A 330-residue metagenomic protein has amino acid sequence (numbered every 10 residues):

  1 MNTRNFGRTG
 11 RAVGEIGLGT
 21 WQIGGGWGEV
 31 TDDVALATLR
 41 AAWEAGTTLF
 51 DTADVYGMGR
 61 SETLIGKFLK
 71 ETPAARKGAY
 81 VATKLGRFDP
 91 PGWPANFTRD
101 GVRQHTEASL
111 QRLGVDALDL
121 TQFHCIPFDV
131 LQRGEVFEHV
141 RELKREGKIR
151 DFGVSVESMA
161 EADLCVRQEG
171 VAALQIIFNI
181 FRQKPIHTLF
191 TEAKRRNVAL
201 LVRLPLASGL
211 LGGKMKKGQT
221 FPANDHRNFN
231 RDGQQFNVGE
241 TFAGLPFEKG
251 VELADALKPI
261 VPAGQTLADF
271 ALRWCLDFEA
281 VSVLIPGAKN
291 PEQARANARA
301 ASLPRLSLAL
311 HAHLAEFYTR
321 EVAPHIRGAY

Functional and structural regions predicted by a protein language model:
M1-A79: N-terminal binding-site loop/beta-alpha segment at the start of enzyme catalytic domains that lines or forms
F6, L18, A35, A42 (+13 more regions): Conserved, mostly hydrophobic/aromatic
R11-I16, G46-L49, A74-A79, V115-D119 (+5 more regions): Short, well-ordered coil/turn segments that N-cap beta-strands
W21-D33, F88-R103, F128-D129: Active-site mouth loops of central-metabolism enzymes
E29-A42, F97-L113, V156-L164, A271: Short, acidic/polar
K77-P90, T121: A short, structured active-site edge motif that brings together acidic residues
L110-D129: Active-site groove signature of glycoside hydrolases
I126-T319: Beta/alpha (TIM)-barrel catalytic core signal, keyed to glycine-rich beta->alpha loops juxtaposed to Asp/Glu that bind
